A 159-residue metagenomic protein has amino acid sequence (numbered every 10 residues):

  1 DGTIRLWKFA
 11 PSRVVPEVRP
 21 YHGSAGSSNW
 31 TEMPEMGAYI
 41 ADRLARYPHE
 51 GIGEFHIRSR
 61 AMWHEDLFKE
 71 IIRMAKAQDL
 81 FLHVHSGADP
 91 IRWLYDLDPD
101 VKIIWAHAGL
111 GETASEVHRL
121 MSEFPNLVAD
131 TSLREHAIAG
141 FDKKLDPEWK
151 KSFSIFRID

Functional and structural regions predicted by a protein language model:
G2-H83, V128, L133-H136, K143: Active-site gating/metal-coordination segments in enzymes
M62-D159: Catalytic pocket-lining loop regions of alpha/beta-barrel enzymes, especially the amidohydrolase/enolase/GH5 lineages
